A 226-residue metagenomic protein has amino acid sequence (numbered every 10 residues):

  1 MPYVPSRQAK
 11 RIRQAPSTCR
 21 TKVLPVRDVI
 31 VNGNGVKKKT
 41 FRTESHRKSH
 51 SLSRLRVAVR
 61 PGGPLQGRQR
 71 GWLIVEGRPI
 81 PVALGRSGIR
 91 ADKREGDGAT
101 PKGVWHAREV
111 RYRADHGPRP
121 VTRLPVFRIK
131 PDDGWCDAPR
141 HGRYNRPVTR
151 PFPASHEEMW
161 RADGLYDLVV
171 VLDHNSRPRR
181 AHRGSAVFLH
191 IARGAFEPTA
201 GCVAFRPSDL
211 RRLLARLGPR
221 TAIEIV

Functional and structural regions predicted by a protein language model:
D28-V36: Cationic, amphipathic, low-complexity segments that mediate targeting or membrane/lipid association
K37-T199, R211-A222, V226: Cell wall/extracellular polymer interaction/catalysis modules
C202: Short cysteine clusters
F205: A conserved hydrophobic position in a structured secondary element of the catalytic/binding core that shapes
